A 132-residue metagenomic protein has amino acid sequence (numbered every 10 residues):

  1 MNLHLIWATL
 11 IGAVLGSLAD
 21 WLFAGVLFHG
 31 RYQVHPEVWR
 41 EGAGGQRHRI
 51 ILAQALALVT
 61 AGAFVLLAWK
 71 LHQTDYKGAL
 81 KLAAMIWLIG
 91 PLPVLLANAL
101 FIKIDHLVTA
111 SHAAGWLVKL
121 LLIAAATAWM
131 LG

Functional and structural regions predicted by a protein language model:
M1-G132: Juxtamembrane/disordered regions of integral membrane proteins
